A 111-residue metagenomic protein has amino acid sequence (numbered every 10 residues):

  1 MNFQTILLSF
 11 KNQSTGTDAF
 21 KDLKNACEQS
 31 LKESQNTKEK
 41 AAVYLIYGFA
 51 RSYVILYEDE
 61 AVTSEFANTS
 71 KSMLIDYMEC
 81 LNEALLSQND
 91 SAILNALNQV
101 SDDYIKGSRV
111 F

Functional and structural regions predicted by a protein language model:
M1-N36, N98-R109: Short terminal alpha-helical segments
L7-L8, L23, L31, L45 (+5 more regions): Generic detector of leucine side chains in alpha-helical contexts
Q13-G16, S52, E83, S87: Residue-level signature for tetratricopeptide repeat
T17-M73: Amphipathic alpha-helical interaction modules
F66-F111: Amphipathic alpha-helical binding modules
